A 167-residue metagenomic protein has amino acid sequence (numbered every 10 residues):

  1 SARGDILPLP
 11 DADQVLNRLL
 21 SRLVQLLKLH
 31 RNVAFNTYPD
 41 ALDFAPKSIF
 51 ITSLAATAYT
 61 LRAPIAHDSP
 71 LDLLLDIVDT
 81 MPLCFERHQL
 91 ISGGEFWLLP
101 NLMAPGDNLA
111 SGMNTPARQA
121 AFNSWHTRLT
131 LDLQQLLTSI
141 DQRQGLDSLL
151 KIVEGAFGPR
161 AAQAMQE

Functional and structural regions predicted by a protein language model:
S1-E167: Non-catalytic helical "accessory" subdomain of NTase-fold nucleotidyltransferases
